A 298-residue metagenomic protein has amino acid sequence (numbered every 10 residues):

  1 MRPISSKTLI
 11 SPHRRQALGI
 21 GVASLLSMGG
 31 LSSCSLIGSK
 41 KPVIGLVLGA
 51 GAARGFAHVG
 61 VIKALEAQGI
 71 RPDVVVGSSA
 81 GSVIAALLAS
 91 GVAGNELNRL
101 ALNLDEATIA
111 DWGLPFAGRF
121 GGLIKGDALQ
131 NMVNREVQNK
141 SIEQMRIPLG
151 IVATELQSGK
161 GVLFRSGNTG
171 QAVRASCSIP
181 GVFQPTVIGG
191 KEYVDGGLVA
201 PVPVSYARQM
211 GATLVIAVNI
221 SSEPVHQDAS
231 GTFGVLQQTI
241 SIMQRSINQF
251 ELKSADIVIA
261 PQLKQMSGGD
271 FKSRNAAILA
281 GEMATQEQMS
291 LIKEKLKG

Functional and structural regions predicted by a protein language model:
R2-V75, L87-G298: Patatin-like phospholipase
G77, G81: Gly/Ala-rich beta-loop-alpha elbow adjacent to hydrolase catalytic centers
